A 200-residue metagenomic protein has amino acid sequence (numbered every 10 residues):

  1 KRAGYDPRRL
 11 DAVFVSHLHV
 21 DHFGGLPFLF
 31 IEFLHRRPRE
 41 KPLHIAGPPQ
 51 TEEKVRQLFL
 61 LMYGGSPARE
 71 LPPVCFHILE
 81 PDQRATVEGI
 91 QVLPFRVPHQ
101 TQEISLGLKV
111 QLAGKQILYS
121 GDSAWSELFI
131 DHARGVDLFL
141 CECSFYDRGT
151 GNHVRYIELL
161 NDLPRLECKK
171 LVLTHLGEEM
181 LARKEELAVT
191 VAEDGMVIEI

Functional and structural regions predicted by a protein language model:
K1-L118, K184-I200: Binuclear metal-dependent hydrolase catalytic cores
P48, G121, T174: Glycine- and other small-residue-rich loops at beta-strand/loop junctions that grip anionic moieties
L118-A124: Active-site glycine- and acidic-residue-rich loops that bind and position anionic ligands or nucleotide-like cofactors
A124-I200: Cap/insert and terminal regions of metallo-dependent hydrolase folds
